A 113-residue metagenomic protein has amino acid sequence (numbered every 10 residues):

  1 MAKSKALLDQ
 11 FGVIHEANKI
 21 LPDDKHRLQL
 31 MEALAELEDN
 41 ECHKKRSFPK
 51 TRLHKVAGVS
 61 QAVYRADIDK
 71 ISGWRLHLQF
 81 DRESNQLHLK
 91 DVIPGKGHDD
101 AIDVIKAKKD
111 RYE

Functional and structural regions predicted by a protein language model:
M1-W74, D81-E113: Basic, Lys/Arg-enriched alpha-helical interface segments
